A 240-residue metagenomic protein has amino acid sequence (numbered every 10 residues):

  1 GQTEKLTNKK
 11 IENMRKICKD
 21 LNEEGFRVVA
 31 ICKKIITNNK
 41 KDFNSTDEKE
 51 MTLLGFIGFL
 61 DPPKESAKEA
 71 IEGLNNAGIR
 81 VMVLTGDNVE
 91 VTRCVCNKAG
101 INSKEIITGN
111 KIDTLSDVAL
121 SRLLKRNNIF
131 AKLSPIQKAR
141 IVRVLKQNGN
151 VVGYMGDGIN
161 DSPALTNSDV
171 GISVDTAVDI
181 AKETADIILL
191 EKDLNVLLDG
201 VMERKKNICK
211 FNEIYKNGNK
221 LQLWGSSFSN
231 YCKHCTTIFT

Functional and structural regions predicted by a protein language model:
G1-R93, L115-V118: Signature of the cytosolic headpiece of P-type E1-E2 ATPases
K9-K16, T46, P62-E69, E90 (+9 more regions): Charged, alpha-helix-enriched surfaces in structured cytosolic catalytic cores of large nucleotide-utilizing machines
E24-F26, T46-T52, K125, N150 (+2 more regions): Structured loop/turn residues at beta-strand edges in well-structured enzyme cores
I31-K34, L54-F56, A77, M82-G86 (+7 more regions): Generic beta-strand/beta-sheet core signal
K68-A70, N88-A99, I136-V144, Y154 (+1 more regions): Acidic, divalent-metal-coordinating active-site segment for phosphoryl/phosphodiester hydrolysis, typified by short
A99, S103-G153, S168, S173-T240: Membrane-embedded transport module
